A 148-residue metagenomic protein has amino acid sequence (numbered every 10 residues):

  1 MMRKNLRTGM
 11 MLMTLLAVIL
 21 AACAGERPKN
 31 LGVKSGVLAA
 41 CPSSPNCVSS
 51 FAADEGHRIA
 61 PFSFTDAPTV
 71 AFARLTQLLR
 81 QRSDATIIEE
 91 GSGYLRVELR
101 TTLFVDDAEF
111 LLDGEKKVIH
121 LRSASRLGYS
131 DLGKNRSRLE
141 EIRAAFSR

Functional and structural regions predicted by a protein language model:
M1-A21: Sec-dependent bacterial lipoprotein signal peptides
A22-R148: Ser/Thr-rich, low-complexity intrinsically disordered terminal regions
